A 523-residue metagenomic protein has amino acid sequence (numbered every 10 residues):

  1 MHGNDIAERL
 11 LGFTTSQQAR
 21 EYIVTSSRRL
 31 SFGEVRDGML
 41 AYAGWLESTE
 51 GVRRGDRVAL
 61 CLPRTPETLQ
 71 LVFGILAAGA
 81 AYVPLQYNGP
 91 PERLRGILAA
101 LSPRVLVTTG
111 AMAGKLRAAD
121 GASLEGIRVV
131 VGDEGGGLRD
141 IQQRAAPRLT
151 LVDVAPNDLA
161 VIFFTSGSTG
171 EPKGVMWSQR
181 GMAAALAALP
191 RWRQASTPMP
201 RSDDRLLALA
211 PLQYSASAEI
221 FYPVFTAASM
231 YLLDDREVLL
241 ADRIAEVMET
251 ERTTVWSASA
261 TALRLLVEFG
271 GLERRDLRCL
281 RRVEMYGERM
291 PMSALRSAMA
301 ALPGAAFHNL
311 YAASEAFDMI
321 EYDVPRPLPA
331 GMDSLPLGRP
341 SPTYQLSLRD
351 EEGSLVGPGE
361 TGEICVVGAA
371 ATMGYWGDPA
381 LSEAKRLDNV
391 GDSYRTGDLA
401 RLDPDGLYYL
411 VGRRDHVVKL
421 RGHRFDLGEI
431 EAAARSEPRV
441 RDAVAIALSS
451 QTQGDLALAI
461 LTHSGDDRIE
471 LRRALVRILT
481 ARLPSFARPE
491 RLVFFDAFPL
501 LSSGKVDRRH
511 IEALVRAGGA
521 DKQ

Functional and structural regions predicted by a protein language model:
M1-D5, R95, G135-L159, L186 (+1 more regions): Flexible, low-complexity linker/hinge segments
H2, E21-E50, T65, P90-R95 (+1 more regions): Conserved AMP-binding/adenylate-forming core of the ANL superfamily
R28, W45-N88, R205-P211: Conserved AMP-binding/adenylate-forming
S31-E34, A160-A187: Conserved AMP-binding A3 loop
P63, P336-G519: Core catalytic subdomain of AMP-forming adenylate-forming
P147-F164, E171, P198-L206: Conserved pre-ATP/AMP-binding loop-to-beta segment of ANL
K173-R205, Y214-T254: Conserved AMP-binding/adenylation subdomain of ANL enzymes
F225-A228, T253-S257, V267-M332, Q345: Gly/Ser/Thr-rich phosphate-binding loop
